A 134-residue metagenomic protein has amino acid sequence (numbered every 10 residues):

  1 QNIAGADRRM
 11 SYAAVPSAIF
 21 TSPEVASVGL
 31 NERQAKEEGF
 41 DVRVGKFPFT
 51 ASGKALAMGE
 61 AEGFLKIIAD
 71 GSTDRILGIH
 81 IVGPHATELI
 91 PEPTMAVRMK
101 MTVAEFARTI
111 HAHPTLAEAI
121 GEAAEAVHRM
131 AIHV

Functional and structural regions predicted by a protein language model:
I3-A4, V15, F20-V134: Flexible, glycine-rich terminal cap/loop adjacent to redox cofactors in electron-transfer oxidoreductases
A6-S11: Glycine-rich active-site loop/strand segments that organize a redox cofactor
